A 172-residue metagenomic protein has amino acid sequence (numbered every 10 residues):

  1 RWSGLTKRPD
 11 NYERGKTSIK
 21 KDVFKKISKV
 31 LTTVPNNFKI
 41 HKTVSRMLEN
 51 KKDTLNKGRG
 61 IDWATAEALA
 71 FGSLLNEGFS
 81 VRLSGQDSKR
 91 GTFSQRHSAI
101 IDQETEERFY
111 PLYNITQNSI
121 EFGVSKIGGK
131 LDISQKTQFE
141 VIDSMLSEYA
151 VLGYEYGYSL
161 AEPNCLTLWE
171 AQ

Functional and structural regions predicted by a protein language model:
R1-Q172: Flexible, glycine-rich loop/tail regions that form catalytic "lids" or insertion modules at the edges of active sites
